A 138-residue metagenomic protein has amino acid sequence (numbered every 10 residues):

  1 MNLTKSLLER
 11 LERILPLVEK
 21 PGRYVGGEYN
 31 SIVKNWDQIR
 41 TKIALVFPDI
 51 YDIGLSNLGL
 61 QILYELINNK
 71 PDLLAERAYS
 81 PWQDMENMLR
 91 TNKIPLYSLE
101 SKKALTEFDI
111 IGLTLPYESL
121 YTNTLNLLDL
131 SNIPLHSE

Functional and structural regions predicted by a protein language model:
M1-E138: A short, structured N-terminal alpha-helical element that caps or precedes a catalytic domain
